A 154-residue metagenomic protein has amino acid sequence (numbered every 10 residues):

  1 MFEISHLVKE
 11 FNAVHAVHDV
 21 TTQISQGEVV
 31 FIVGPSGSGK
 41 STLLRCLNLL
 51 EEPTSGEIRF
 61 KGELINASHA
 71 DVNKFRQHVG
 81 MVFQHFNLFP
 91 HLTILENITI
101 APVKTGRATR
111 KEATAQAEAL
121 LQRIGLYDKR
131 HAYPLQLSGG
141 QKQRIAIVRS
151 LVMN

Functional and structural regions predicted by a protein language model:
M1-N154: ABC family nucleotide-binding domain
